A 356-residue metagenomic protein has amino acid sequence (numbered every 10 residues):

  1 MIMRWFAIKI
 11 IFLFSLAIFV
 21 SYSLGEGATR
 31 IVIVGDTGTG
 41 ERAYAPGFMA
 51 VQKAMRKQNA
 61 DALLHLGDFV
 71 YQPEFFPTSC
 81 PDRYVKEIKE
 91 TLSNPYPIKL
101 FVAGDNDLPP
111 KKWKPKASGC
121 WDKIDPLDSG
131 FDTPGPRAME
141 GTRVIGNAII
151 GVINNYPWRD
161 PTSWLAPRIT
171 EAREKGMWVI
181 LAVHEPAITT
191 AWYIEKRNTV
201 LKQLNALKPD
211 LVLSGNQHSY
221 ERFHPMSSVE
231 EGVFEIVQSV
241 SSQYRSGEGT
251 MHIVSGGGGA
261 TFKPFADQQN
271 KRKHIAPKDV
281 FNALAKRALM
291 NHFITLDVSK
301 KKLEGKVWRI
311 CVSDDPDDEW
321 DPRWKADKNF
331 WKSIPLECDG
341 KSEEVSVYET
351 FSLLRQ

Functional and structural regions predicted by a protein language model:
M1-I11: Bacterial N-terminal signal peptides that target proteins for export
K9-S21: Bacterial N-terminal signal peptides
Y22-S79: N-terminal active-site segment of His-dependent metallophosphoesterases
R30, R56, E74-V179, T199 (+4 more regions): Extended active-site neighborhood of metal-dependent phosphoesterases/phosphodiesterases
G35-T39, G67-F69, D105-N106, N155-Y156 (+3 more regions): Active-site metal-binding loops of divalent metal-dependent hydrolases
L63-F69, L204-N205, P209, G215: Conserved beta-strand->loop/alpha-helix structural units within folded catalytic cores of enzymes with alpha/beta
V70, R173-A191: Short acidic, glycine-rich surface-loop motifs adjacent to enzyme active sites
K263-F265, Q269-Q356: A short C-terminal boundary segment appended to hydrolase-like catalytic domains
